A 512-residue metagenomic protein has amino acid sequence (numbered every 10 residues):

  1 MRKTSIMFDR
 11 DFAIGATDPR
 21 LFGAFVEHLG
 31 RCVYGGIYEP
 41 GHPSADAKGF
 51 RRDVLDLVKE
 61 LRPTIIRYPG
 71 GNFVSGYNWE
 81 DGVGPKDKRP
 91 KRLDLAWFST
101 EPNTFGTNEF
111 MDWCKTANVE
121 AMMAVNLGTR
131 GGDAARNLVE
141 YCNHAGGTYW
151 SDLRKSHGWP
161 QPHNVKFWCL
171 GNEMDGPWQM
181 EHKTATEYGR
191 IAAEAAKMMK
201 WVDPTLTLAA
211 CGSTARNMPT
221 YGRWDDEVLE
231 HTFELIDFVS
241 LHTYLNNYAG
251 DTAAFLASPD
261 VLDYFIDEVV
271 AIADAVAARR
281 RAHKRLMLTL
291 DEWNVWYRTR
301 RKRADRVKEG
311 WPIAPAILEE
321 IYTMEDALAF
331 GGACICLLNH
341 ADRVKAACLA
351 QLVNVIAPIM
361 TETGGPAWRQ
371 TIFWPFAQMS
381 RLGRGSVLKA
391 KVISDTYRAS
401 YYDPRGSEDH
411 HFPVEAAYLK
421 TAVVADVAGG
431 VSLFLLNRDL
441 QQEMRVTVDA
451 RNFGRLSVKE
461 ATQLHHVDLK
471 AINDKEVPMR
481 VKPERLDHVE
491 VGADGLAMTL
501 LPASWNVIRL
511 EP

Functional and structural regions predicted by a protein language model:
M1-W224, L229-F238, L262-D263, D267-V307 (+1 more regions): Non-catalytic accessory regions flanking glycosidase/transglycosidase catalytic cores in CAZymes
H242-A257: Active-site His/acidic residue clusters
